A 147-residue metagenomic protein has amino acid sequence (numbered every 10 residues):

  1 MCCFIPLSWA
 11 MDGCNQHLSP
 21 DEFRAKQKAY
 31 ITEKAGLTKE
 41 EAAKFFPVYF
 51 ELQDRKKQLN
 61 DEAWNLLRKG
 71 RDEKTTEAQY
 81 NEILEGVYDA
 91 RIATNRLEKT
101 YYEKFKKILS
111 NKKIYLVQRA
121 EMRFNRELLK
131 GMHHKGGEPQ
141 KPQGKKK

Functional and structural regions predicted by a protein language model:
F4-D12: Sec/Tat signal peptide C-region and signal peptidase I cleavage site
M11-L18, Q143-K146: Cleaved targeting-peptide boundary
C14-K28: Acidic, low-complexity proline/glycine-rich segments
Q27-I108: Amphipathic alpha-helical segments
N95-K147: Amphipathic, charged alpha-helical segments and their helix-to-coil junctions in extracytoplasmic/peripheral assemblies
